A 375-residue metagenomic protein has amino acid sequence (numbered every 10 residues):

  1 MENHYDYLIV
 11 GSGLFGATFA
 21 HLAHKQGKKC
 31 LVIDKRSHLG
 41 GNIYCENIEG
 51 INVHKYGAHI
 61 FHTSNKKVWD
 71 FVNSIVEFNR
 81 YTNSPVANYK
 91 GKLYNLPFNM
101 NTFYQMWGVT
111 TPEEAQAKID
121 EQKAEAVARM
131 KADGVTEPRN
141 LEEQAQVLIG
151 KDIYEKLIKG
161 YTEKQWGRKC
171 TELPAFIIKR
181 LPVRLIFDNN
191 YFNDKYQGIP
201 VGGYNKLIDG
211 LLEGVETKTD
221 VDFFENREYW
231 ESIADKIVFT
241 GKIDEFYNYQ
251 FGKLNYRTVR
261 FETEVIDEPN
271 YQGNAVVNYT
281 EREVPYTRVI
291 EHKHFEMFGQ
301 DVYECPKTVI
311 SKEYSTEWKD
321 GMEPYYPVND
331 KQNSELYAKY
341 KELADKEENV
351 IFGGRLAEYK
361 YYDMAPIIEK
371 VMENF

Functional and structural regions predicted by a protein language model:
Y5, G27, V215, I233-D235 (+1 more regions): Short, well-ordered alpha-helix to beta-strand connector turns
Y5-V32, F375: N-terminal Rossmann-like FAD-binding beta1-loop-alpha1 element of flavoenzymes
H24-E49: Glycine-rich FAD pyrophosphate-binding loop
Q26, F223-L343: Mid-domain catalytic core of redox enzymes that form a hydrophobic substrate pocket/lid adjacent to a catalytic redox
G40-N42, Y89, N95-L96, Y154 (+6 more regions): Short catalytic/ligand-binding loop motif for oxyanion handling, primarily in non-cytosolic enzymes, centered on
E49-A124: Dinucleotide-binding Rossmann-like beta1-alpha1 core, especially the glycine-rich loop that anchors the ADP
A87-K92, M100-D235, T240, Y247: Active-site/ligand-binding neighborhood in enzyme catalytic cores
E323-F375: C-terminal catalytic lobe of FAD-dependent flavoproteins
